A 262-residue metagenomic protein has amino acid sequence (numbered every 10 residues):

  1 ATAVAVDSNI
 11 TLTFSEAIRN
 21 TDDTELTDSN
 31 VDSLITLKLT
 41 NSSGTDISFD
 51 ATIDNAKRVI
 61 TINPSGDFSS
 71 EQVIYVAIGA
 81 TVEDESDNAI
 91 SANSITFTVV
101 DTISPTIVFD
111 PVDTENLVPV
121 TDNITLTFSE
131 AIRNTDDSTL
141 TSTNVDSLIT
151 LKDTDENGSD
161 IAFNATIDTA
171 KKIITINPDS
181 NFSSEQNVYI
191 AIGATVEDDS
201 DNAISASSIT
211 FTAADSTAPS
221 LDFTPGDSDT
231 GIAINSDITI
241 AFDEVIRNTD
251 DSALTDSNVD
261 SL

Functional and structural regions predicted by a protein language model:
A1, F49-I53, I107-F109, D113 (+3 more regions): Generic structural motif
V6-A51, V120-A165, I234-L262: Short, surface-exposed alpha-helix to beta-strand junction/turn motifs within ectodomains of secreted and cell-envelope
V6-I10, R58, Q72, N93 (+5 more regions): Envelope-exposed proteins and targeting segments
R19-D23, L37, S70, A77-T114 (+5 more regions): Acidic, Ser/Thr/Gly/Pro-rich low-complexity segments and short DxT(G/T)-type signature motifs
A56-I62, T169-I176: Aromatic sugar-binding surface patches on proteins that engage polysaccharides or sugar-phosphate polymers
G66-Q72, S180-Q186: Surface-exposed, short loops/turns at beta-strand junctions within beta-sandwich domains
